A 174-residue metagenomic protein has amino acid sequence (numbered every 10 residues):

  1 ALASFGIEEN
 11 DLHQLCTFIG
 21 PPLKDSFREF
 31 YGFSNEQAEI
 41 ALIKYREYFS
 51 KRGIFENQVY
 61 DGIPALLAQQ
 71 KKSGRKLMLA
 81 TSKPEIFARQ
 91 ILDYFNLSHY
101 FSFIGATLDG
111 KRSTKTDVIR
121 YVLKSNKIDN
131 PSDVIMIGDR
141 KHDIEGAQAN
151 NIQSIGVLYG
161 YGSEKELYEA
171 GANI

Functional and structural regions predicted by a protein language model:
A1-T17, E29-Y31, K72: Active-site neighborhood of HAD-like aspartate-dependent phosphohydrolases
L2, P22-N35, I91, V122-S125: Helix-loop "lid/cap" segments that line or gate small-molecule binding pockets
R28-A65, S132: Metal-dependent phosphoesterase signature
I43, S98-S113, D133: A short, structured active-site edge motif that brings together acidic residues
K51-L79, E85-Q90, T116: Short, acidic loop-to-helix structural element flanking the phosphoryl-transfer center in phosphate-processing enzymes
P64-K72, L123, I144-Q148: Surface-exposed amphipathic alpha-helices with a cationic face
K115-E145: Conserved Lys-Pro-Asp/Glu-containing loop-to-beta segment of HAD-superfamily phosphomonoesterases, centered on
I135-I174: Acidic, Mg2+-coordinating phosphoryl-transfer loop and its flanking beta/alpha structural elements, shared across
